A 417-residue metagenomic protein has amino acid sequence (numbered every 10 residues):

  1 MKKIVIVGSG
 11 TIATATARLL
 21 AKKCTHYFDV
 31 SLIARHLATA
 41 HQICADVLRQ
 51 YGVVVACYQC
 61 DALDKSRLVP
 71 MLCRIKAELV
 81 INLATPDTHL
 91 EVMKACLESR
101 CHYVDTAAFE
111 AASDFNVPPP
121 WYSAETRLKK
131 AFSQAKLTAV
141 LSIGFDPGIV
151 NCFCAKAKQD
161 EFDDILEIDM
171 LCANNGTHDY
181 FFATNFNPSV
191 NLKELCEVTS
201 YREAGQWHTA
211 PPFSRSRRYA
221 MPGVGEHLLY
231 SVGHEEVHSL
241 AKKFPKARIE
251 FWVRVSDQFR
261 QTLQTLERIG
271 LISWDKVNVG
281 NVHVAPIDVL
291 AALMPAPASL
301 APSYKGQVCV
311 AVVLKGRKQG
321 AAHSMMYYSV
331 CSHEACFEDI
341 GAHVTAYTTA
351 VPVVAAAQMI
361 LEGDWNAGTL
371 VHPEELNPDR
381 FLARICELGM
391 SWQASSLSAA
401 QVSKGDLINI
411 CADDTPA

Functional and structural regions predicted by a protein language model:
S9-G10: Glycine-rich Rossmann-fold phosphate-binding loop(s) that bind the pyrophosphate of adenine dinucleotide cofactors
A13-T14: N-terminal Rossmann-fold NAD(P) dinucleotide-binding loop
R35-T39: Helix N-cap at the beta1-alpha1 junction of Rossmann-like dinucleotide-binding domains, i.e., the first residues
Q50-D64: Rossmann-fold cofactor-recognition segment
A62-R74: Conserved Rossmann-fold cofactor-binding substructure of NAD(P)-dependent oxidoreductases
A107-L137: Rossmann-fold NAD(P)-binding glycine/threonine-rich loop
Q159-A417: C-terminal catalytic/substrate-binding lobe primarily of soluble NAD(P)-dependent oxidoreductases
